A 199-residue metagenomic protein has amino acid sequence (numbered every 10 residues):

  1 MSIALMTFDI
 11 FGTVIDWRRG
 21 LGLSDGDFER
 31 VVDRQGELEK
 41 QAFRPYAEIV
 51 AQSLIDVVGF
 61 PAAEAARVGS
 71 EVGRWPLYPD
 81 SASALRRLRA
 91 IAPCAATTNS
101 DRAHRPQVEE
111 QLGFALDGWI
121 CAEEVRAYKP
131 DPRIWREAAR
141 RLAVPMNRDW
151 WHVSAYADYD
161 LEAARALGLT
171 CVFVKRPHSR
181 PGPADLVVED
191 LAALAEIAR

Functional and structural regions predicted by a protein language model:
M1-D33, G59-F60: Active-site neighborhood of HAD-like aspartate-dependent phosphohydrolases
M1-M6, R18, P45, A82 (+2 more regions): Asp-based, Mg2+/Mn2+-dependent phosphohydrolase catalytic module
L21-G22, A51-I55, R105, W135: Generic structural marker for isolated residues within well-ordered, non-membrane alpha-helices of soluble domains
S24-D27, V58-E64, A90-P93, G113-A115 (+1 more regions): Short glycine/proline-enriched coil/turn segments at helix->beta-strand junctions
D25-G69: A metal-dependent, Asp-based hydrolase signature
V32, G73, R86-R89: Alpha-helix boundary recognition
S70-P76, T97-N99: Short, flexible loop segments at the rims of nucleotide/cofactor-binding pockets, characterized by
